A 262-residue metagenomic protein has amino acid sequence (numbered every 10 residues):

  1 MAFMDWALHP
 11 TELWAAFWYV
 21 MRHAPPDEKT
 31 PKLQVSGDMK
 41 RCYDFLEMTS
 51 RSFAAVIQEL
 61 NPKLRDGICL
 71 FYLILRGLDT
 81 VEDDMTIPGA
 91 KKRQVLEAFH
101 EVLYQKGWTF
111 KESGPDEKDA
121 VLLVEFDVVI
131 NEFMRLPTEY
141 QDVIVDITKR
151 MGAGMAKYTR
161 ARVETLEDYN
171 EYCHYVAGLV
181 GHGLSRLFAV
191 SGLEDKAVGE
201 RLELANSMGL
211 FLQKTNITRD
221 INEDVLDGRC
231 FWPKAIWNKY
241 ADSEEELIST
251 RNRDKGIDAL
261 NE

Functional and structural regions predicted by a protein language model:
M1-E262: Acidic catalytic motifs of isoprenoid enzymes
